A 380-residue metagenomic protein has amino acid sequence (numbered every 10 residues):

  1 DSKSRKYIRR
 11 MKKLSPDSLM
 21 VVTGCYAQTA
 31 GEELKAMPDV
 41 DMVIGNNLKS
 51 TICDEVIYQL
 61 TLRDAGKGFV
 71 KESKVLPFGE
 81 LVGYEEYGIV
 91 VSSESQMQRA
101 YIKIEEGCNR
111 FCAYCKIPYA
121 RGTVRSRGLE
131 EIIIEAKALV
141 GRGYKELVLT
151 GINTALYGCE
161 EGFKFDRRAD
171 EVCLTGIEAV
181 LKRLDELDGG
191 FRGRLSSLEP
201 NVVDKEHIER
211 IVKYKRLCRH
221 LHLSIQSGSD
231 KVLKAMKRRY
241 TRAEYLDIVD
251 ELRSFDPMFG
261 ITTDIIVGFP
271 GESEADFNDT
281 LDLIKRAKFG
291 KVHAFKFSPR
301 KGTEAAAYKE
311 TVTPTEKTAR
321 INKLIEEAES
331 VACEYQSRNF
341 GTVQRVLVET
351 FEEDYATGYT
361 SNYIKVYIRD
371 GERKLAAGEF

Functional and structural regions predicted by a protein language model:
D1-Y157, G176, E206, L221 (+6 more regions): Proteins enriched for Cys/Gly/acidic motifs involved in redox and nucleic-acid/cofactor modification
S18, D41, G190-F191, F259 (+1 more regions): A structural micro-motif
T29, G141-E274: Conserved SAM/AdoMet-binding glycine-rich loop
S95-Q98, C108-N109, L217, S227 (+4 more regions): Short flexible coil/turn linkers enriched for glycine and charged/polar residues that connect secondary-structure
I132, L149, L195, L223 (+5 more regions): Conserved, mostly hydrophobic/aromatic
E272, A287-F289: Contiguous mid-protein beta-loop-alpha structural module that forms a pocket-lining wall or clamp of enzyme active
R300-A306: Conserved loop-to-beta-strand segment in the C-terminal subdomain of adenylate-forming
A307-F380: Terminal RNA-binding accessory module
